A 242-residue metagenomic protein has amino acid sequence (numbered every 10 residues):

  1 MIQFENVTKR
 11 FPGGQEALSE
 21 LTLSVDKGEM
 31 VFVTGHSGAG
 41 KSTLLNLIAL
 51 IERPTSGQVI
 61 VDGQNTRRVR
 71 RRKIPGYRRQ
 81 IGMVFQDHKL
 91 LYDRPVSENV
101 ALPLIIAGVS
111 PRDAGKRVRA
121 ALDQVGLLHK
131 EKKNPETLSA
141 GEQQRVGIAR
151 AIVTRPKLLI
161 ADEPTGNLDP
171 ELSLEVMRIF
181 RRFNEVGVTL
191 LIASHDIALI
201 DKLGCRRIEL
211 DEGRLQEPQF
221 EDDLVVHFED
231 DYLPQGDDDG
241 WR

Functional and structural regions predicted by a protein language model:
A49: Helix-to-loop junction immediately C-terminal to a conserved catalytic motif
G57-N65, Y77: Conserved ABC transporter NBD signature motif
R94-A101: Short coil-to-helix segment of the ABC ATPase nucleotide-binding domain corresponding to the Q-loop/switch region
K133-E136, T154, V186: Conserved signature/switch motifs of ABC ATPase nucleotide-binding domains
N134-L138, E142-Q144: Conserved ABC ATPase signature
L159-D162: Catalytic Walker B motif of ABC-type/P-loop ATPase nucleotide-binding domains
P170-L172: Helix N-cap at the start of a conserved alpha-helix in ABC-type nucleotide-binding domains
